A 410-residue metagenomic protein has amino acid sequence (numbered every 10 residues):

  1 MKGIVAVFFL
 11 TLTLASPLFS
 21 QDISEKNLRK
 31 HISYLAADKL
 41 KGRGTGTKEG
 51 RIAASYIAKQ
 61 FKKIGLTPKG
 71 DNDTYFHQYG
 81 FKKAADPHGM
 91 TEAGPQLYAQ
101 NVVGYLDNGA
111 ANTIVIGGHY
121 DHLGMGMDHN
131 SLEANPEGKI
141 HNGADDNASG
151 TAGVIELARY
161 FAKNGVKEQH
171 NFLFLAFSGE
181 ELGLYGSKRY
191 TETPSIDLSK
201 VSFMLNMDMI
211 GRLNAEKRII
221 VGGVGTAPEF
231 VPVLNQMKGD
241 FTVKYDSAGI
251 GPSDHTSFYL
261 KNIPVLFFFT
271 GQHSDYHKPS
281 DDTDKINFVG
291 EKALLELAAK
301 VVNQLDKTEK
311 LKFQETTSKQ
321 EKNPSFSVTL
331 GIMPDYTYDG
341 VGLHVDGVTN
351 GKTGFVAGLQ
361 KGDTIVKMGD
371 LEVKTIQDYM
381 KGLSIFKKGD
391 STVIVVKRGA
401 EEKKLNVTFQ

Functional and structural regions predicted by a protein language model:
I23-I52, K59, I64-D73, F203-R212 (+1 more regions): N-terminal capping segment at the start of a domain
R43-L106: A non-catalytic alpha/beta surface segment that caps or lines the substrate-entry region of metallo-dependent hydrolase
G104, I116-G117, D121-H122, M127-G183 (+1 more regions): Alpha-helical metal-binding/catalytic segments enriched in His/Glu/Asp
G109-A111, F177-F267, N287: Metal-dependent peptidase/peptidase-like ectodomains
K163, S274-Q320: His/Asp/Glu-rich mid-to-C-terminal helical/loop segments that flank catalytic regions of hydrolases
T316-K361: PDZ/PDZ-like groove recognition
V356-I376: Conserved PDZ fold ligand-binding element
K381-Q410: PDZ-domain C-terminal substructure recognizer with occasional recognition of PDZ-binding tails
